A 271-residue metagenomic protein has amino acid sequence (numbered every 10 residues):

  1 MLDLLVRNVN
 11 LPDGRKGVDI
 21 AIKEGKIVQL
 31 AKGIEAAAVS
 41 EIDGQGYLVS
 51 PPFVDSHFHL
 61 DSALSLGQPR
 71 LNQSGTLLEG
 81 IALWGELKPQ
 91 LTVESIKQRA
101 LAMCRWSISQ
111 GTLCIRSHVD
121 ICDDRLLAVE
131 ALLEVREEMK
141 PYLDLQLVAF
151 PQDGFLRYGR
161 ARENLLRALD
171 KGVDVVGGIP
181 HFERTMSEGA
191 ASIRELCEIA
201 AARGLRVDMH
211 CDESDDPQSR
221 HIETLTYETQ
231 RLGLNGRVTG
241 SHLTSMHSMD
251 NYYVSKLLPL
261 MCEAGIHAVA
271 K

Functional and structural regions predicted by a protein language model:
M1-S50: Histidine-rich, glycine-flanked metal-binding segment
V9, G25, G46, H57 (+4 more regions): Divalent metal-coordination and catalytic microenvironments
Y47-P69, S214-D215: Di-metal (Zn2+ and/or Mg2+/Mn2+) metal-binding site signature of metallo-dependent hydrolases with the MBL/beta-CASP
L64-I96, G172-V175, H221-T239, C262-H267: Active-site gating loops and adjacent loop-to-helix segments of metal-dependent hydrolytic enzymes
L66-H118, L126-E138, E163-D170: Alpha-helical scaffold segments that flank or form the walls of functional sites
Q90, S117-L243, H247-S248: Metal-coordinating catalytic core of metallo-dependent amide/deamination hydrolases
G240-K271: C-terminal active-site-proximal or functional interface alpha/beta core segments in diverse enzymes
